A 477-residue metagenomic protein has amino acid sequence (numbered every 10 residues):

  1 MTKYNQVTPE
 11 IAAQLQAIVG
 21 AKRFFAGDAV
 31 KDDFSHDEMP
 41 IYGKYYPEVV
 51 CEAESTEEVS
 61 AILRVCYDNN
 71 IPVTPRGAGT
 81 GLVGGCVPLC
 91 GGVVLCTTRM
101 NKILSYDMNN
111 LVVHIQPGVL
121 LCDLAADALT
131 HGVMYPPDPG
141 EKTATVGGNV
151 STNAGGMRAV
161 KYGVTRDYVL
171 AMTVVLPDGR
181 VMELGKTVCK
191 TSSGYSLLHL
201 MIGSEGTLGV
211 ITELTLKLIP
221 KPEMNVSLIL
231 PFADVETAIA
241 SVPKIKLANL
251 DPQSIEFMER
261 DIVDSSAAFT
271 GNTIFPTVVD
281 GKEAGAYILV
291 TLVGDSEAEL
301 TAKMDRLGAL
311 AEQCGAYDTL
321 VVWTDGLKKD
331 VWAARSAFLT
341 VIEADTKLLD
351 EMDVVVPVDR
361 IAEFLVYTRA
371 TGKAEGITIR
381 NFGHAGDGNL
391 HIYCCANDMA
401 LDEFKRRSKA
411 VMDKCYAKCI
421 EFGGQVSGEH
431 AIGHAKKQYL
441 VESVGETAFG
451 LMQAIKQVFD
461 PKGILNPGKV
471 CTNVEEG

Functional and structural regions predicted by a protein language model:
M1-R64, G81-L111, I262-I274, D325-E351 (+2 more regions): N-terminal flexible segment immediately upstream of the FAD-binding catalytic core in FAD-dependent oxidoreductases
A21, I420-I432, Q457, P461-L465: Alpha-helix capping/hinge segments and adjacent helical runs
A26-H36, L216, P220, P231 (+3 more regions): C-terminal substrate-recognition/cap domain of FAD-linked oxidoreductases
C66, G206, I392, D460: Conserved, mostly hydrophobic/aromatic
K102-E256: FAD-binding subdomain of flavoenzyme oxidoreductases
R180, K437-G477: Activity-critical C-terminal alpha-helical subdomain
